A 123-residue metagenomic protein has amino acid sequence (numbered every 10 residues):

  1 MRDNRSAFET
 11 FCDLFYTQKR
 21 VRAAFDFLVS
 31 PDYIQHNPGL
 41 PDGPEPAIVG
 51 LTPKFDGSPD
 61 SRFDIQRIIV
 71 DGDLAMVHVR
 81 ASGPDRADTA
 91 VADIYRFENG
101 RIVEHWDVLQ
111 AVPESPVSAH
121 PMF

Functional and structural regions predicted by a protein language model:
M1-F123: C-terminal and inter-domain tail/linker signature
